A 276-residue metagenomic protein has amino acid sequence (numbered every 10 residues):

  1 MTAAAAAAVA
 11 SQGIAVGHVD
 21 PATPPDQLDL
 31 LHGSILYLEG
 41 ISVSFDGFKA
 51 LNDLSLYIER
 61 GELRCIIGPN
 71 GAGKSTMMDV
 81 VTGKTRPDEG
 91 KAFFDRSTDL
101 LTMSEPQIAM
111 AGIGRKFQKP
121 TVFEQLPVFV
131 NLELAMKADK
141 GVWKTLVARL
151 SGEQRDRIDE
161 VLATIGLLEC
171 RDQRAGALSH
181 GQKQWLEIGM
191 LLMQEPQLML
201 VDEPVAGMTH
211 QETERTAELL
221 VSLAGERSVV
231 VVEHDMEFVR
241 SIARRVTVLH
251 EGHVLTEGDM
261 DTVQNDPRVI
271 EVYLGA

Functional and structural regions predicted by a protein language model:
A5-A276: Glycine-rich phosphate-binding loops of nucleotide-dependent enzymes
